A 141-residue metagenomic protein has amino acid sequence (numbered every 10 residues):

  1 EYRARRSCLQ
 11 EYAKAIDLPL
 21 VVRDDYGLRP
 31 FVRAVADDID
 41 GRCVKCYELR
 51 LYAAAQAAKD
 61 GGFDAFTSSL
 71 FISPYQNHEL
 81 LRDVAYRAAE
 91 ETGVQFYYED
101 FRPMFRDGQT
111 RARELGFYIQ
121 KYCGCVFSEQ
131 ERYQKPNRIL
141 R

Functional and structural regions predicted by a protein language model:
E1-R141: Nucleotide-activated chemistry modules centered on ATP-dependent adenylation/adenylyltransferase
